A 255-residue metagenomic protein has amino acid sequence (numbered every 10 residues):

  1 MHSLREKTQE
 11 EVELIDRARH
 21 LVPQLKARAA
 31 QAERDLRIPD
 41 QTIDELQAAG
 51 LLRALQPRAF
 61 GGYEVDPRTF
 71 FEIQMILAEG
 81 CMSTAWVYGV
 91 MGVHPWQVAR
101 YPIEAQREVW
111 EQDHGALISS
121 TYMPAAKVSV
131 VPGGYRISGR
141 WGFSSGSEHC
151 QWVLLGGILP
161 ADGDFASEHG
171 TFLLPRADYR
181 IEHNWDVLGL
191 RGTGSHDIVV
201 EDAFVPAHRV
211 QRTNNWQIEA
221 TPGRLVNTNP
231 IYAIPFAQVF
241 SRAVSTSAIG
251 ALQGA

Functional and structural regions predicted by a protein language model:
M1-T8, I234-F240: Short, charged, low-complexity loops and linkers
H2-L55, G62-E72, T246-A255: Alpha-helical interface subdomain recognition
I38-A48, L52-C150, A166: Glycine-rich flavin
A116-I118, V187-R191: Short Gly/Pro-enriched turn/cap motifs at secondary-structure boundaries
P124, H149, E168, P175 (+2 more regions): A generic structural signal for well-ordered coil/turn residues at beta-strand boundaries that shape enzyme active-site
A125-K127, H183-G189: Short Gly/Thr-rich strand-loop-strand
R140-Y179, H183-N184: DPxDG-like acidic metal-binding loop motif
L188-G189, S195-A255: Glycine-rich beta->alpha junctions and the first turn(s) of the following alpha-helix
